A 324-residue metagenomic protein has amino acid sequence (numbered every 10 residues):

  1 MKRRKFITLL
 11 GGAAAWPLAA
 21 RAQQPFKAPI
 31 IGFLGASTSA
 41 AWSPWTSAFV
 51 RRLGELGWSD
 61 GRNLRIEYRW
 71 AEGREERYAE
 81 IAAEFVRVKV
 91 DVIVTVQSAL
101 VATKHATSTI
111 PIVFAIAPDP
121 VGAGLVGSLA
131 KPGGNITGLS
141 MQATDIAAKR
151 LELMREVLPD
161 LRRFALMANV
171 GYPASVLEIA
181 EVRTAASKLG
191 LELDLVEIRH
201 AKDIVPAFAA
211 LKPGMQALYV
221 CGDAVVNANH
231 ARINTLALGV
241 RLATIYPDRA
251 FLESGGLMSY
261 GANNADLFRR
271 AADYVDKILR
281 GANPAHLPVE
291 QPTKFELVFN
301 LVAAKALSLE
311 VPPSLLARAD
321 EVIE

Functional and structural regions predicted by a protein language model:
M1-E324: Short hydrophobic alpha-helices and adjacent helix-cap/hinge residues
